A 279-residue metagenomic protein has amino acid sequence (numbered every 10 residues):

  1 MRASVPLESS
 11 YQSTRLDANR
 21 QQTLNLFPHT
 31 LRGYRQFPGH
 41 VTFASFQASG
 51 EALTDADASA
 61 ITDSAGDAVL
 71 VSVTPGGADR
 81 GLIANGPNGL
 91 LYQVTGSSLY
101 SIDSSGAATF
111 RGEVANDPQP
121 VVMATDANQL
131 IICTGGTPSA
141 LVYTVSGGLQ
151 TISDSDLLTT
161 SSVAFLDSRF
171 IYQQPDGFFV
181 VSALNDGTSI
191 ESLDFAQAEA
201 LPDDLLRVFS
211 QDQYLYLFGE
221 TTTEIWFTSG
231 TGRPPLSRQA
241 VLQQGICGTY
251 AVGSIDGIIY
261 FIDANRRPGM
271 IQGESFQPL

Functional and structural regions predicted by a protein language model:
M1-A108, T160-G230: N-terminal beta-propeller domains
Y11, L206-L279: Beta-sheet-dominated scaffold domains
S72-G76, R111-N116, I152-L157, Q197-A200 (+1 more regions): Surface loop/turn motifs at the tips and blade-to-blade linkers of beta-strand repeat domains
S98, S139-L141, T222, R267: A short loop-to-beta-strand structural motif that recurs across blades of beta-propeller domains
G106-I132: A broadly used, surface-exposed interaction patch
G106-T109, G147-T151, D186-L193, T231-R238 (+1 more regions): Beta-strand initiation motifs
T137-P138, G177-F178, R266-P268: Short glycine/acidic-enriched loop and turn motifs that connect beta-strands
V145-L166: Asp-box/WD-like beta-propeller blade repeats and closely related beta-sheet repeat scaffolds
